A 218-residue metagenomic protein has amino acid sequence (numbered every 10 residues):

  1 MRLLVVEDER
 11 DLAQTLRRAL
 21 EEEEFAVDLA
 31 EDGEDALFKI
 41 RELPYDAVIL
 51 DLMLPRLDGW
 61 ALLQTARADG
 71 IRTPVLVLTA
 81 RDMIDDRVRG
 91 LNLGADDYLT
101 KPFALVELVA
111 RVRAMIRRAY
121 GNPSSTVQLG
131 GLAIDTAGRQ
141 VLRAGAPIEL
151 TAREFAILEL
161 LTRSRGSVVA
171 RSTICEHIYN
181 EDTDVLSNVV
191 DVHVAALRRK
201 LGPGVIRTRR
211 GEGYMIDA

Functional and structural regions predicted by a protein language model:
M1-P123: N-terminal/domain-start alpha-helical segments
V6-D8, T79, G130, T151 (+2 more regions): A secondary-structure boundary/capping signal
D58, G94, D135-A137, S164: Short coil/turn motifs that cap or connect alpha-helices
A119-G138: CheY-like receiver
Q140, G145-V205, R210-E212, D217-A218: Positively charged, aromatic-enriched patches within helix-turn-helix-type DNA-binding elements, predominantly
